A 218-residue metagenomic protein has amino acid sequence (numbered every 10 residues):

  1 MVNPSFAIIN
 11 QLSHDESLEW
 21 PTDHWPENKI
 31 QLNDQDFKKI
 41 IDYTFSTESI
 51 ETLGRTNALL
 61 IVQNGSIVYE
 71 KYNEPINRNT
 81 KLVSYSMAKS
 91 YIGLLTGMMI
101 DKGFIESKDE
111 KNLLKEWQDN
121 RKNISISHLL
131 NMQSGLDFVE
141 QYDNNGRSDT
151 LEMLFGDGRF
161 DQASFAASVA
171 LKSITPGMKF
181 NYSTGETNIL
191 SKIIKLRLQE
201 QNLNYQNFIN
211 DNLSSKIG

Functional and structural regions predicted by a protein language model:
M1-N77, K102-I105, N131, A163: N-terminal leader/targeting segments and the immediately adjacent pre-domain N-terminus
M1-S5, D36-I41, R55-T56, I61 (+6 more regions): Glycosyltransferase-associated regions of secretory-pathway enzymes, highlighting luminal stem/catalytic domains
I30-F37, G54-A58, K81-A88, I105 (+6 more regions): Solvent-exposed, acidic/flexible segments
G65, L82-S107, L129, L190-I194: Active-site SXXK
I67, E74, L136-D137, T187: Solvent-exposed loop/turn segments at secondary-structure junctions within structured extracellular/periplasmic domains
N73, R78-T80, D109-W117, D143-D149: Short linear capping/connector segments at secondary-structure termini
R78-N79, Q141-D143, S148-G218: Catalytic-site signature segments of enzymes, centered on catalytic residues
D101-D137, Q141, S168-L171, Q199-G218: Active-site helix/loop module of the DD-peptidase/beta-lactamase fold, centered on the serine-lysine SxxK catalytic
